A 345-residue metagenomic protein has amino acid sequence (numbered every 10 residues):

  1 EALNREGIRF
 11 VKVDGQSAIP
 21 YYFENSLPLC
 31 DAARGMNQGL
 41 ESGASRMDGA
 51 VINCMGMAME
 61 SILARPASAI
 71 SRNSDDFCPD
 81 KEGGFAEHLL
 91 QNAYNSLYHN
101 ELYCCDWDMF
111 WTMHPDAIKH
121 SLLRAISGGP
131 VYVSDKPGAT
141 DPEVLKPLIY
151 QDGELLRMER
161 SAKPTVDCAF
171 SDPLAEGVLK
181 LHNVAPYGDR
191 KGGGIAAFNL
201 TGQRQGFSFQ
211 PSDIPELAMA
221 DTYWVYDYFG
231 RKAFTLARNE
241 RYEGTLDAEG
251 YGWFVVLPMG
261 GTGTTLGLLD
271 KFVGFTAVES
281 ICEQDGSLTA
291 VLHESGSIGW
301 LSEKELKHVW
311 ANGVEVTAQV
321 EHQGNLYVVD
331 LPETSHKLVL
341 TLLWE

Functional and structural regions predicted by a protein language model:
E1, S17-A32, Y132: The substrate-binding groove and active-site-proximal loops of carbohydrate-active enzymes, especially glycoside
E1-R5, R34-V144, R160-V178, Y187-D189: Glycan-recognition surfaces
I8, V13-A18, N53, A197: Conserved beta-strand positions
D14, I126, V225: Conserved, mostly hydrophobic/aromatic
A18-Y22, A58-L63, F110, Y132-V133 (+7 more regions): Flexible loop/turn segments at secondary-structure boundaries
R124-S127, Y132, F170-A218, Y251-T262 (+1 more regions): Carbohydrate-binding surface patches
I214-G230, W300-E315: Solvent-exposed beta-hairpin/edge-strand motifs
A237-T276, I298, E321-E345: C-terminal beta-strand-rich structural cap/linker in extracellular carbohydrate-active enzymes
